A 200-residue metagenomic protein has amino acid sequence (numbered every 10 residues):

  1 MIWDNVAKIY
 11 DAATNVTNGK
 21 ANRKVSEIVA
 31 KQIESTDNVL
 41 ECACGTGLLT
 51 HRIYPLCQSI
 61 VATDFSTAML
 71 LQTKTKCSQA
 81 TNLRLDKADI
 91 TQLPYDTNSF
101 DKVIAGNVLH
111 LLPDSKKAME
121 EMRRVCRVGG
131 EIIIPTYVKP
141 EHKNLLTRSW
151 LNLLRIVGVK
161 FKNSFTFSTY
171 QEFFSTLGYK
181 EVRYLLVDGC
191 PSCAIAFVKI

Functional and structural regions predicted by a protein language model:
M1-E34, L48, Q72, K76 (+3 more regions): Conserved class I S-adenosyl-L-methionine
A13-V16, I133-D188, S192-C193: C-terminal alpha-helical "lid/dimerization" subdomain adjacent to the S-adenosyl-L-methionine
N38, G130-E131: Short glycine-centered segments of the SAM/dcSAM-binding site in methyltransferase folds
L40-Q92: Class I SAM-dependent methyltransferase SAM/SAH-binding core
T91-V103: A short acidic, Gly/Pro-enriched loop at the edge of an enzyme's catalytic core that lines a small-molecule cofactor
K102-D114: A short SAM/SAH-binding and catalytic strip from SAM-dependent methyltransferases
K116-V128: A short glycine-rich, Lys/Arg-flanked "PGG" loop and its adjoining helix->strand segment in the class I
I195-I200: C-terminal lobe and adjacent flexible extensions of AdoMet/dcAdoMet transferase-like proteins
